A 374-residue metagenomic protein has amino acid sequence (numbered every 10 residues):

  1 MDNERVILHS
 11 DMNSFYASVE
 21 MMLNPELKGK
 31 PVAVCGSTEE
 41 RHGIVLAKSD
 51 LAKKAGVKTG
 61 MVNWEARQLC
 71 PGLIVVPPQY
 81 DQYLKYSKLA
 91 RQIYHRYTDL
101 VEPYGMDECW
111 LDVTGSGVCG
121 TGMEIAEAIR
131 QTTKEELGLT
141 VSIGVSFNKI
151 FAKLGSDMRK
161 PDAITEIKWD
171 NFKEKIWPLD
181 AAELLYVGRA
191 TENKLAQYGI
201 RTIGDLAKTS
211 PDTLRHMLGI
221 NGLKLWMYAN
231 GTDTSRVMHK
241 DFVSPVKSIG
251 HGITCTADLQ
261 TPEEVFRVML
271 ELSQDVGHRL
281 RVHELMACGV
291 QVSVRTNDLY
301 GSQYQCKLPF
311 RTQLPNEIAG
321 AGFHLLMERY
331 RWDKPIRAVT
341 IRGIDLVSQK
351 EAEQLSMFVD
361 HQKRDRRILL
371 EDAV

Functional and structural regions predicted by a protein language model:
M1-M227, V237-K240, H278, H361-V374: Gly/Gly-Pro- and Ser/Thr-rich, intrinsically disordered tail segments characteristic of DNA damage-repair and tolerance
H9, E183, T191, A196-I336: DNA-contacting surface of Y-family translesion DNA polymerases
K30, V141, D162, C288-V290 (+2 more regions): Change "...and in nucleic-acid phosphodiester-cleaving endonucleases..." to "...and in nucleic-acid processing enzymes
P71-G72, R295-D298, K350: Short acidic-glycine loop/turn motifs at beta-strand connectors
Y104-E108, S146-K149, L285-G289, K334-A338: Short Gly/Ser/Thr- and Asp/Glu-enriched loop/turn motifs at secondary-structure junctions
C109-G115, Q303-C306, E353-V359: Short, hydrophobic beta-strand segments
T114, S146-N148, R295, R342-L346: Short loop/turn motifs enriched for small/polar and acidic residues
R311-V374: Acidic, metal-coordinating catalytic segment for phosphate/diphosphate chemistry, firing primarily on the Nudix
